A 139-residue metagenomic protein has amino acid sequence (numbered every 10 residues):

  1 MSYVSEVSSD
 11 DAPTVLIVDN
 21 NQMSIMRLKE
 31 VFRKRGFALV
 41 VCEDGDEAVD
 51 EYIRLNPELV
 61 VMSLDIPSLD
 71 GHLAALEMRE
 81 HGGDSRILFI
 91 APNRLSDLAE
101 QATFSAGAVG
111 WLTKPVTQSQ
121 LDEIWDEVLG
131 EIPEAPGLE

Functional and structural regions predicted by a protein language model:
M1-L16, N20, K29, S119-E139: Non-catalytic signal-transmission and effector/linker regions of two-component phosphorelay proteins
V18-D19, C42, V60: Conserved sequence signature across two-component system core domains
Q22-V40, A106: Two-component/phosphorelay signaling modules centered on CheY-like receiver
G36-E43, E51, L112: Short hydrophobic/Thr-rich beta-strand motif most characteristic of the beta2 strand and flanking loop of CheY-like
V41, I66-L69: Residue-level signal for the "D+5" position in two-component response regulator receiver
D50, H72-G83: Short amphipathic alpha-helix used as the core "switch/output" element in two-component signaling
L55-I66: Active-site beta3 strand of CheY-like receiver
L73, N93-L112, E123: Alpha4 helix (beta4-alpha4-beta5 surface) of REC/receiver domains from two-component response regulators
